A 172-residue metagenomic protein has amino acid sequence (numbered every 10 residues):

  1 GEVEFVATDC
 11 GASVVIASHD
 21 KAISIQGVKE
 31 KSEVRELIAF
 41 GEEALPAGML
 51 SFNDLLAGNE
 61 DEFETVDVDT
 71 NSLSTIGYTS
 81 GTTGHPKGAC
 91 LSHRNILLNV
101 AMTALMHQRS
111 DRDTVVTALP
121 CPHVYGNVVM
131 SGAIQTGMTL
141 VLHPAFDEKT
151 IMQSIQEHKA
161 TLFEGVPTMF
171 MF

Functional and structural regions predicted by a protein language model:
G1-D54: Structural core segment of the AMP-binding/adenylate-forming
G1-I16, G88-C90, T117, T139-A145: Short beta-strand->loop structural element characteristic of the AMP-binding/adenylate-forming
V6, V15, L37, G137 (+2 more regions): Residue-level signal for inorganic ion chemistry
V15, L73, T79-T82, V115 (+3 more regions): Conserved S/T- and glycine-rich ATP-binding loop of Class I adenylate-forming
V15-Q26, L119, P144-K149, A160-F172: Adenylate-forming
A39, A57-Y78, H85, Q108-T114: Conserved pre-ATP/AMP-binding loop-to-beta segment of ANL
S74-L98: Conserved AMP-binding A3 loop
L97-T114, P122-L162: Conserved AMP-binding/adenylation subdomain of ANL enzymes
